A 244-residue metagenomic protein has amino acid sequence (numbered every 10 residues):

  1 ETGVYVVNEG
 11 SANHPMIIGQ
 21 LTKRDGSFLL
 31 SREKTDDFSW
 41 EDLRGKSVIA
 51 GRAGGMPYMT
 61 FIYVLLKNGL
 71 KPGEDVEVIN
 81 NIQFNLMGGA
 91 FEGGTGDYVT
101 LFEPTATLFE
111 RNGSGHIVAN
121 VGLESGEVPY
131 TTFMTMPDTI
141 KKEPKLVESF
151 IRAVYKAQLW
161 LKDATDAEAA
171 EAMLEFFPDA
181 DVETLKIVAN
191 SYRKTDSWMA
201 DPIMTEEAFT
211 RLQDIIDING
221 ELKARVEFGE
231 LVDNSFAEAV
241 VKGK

Functional and structural regions predicted by a protein language model:
E1-Q83, A90, D97-E103, S114 (+2 more regions): Short, glycine-/small- and polar/acidic-enriched structural segments that line small-molecule recognition paths
T2-G3, S11, F84-F177: Pocket-lining segment of extracytoplasmic ligand-binding domains
Y5, I62, T107, Y155 (+1 more regions): Predominant activation on well-ordered alpha-helical scaffold segments within soluble catalytic domains
V7, L65, F109, M173 (+1 more regions): Hydrophobic alpha-helix position signal
R32, N120, M136, V232-S235: Helix N-cap / beta->alpha transition motif
K67-N68, N112, F176, N219: Alpha-helical structural context
K141-K223: Secondary-structure end/capping motifs
T210-K244: Conserved C-terminal helix/tail region of periplasmic/extracytoplasmic solute-binding proteins
